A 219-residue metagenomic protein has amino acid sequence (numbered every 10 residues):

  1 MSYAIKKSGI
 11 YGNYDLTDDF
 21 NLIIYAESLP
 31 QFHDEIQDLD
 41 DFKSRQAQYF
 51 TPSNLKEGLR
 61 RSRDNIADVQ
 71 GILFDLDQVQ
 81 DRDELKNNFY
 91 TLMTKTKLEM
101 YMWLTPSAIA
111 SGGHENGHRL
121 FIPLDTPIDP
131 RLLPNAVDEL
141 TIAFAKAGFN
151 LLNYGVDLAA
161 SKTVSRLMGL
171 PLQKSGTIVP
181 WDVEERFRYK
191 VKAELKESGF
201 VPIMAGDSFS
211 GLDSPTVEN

Functional and structural regions predicted by a protein language model:
M1-H118, I122-I142, V217-E218: Signature for HUH/AEP ssDNA processing cores
M1-K43, T126, L140-D213: Catalytic "initiation/cleavage/transfer" segments centered on a nucleophilic residue and adjacent nucleic-acid-engaging
S208, E218-N219: Compositionally biased non-globular segments, especially hydrophobic aliphatic-rich helices of signal peptides
